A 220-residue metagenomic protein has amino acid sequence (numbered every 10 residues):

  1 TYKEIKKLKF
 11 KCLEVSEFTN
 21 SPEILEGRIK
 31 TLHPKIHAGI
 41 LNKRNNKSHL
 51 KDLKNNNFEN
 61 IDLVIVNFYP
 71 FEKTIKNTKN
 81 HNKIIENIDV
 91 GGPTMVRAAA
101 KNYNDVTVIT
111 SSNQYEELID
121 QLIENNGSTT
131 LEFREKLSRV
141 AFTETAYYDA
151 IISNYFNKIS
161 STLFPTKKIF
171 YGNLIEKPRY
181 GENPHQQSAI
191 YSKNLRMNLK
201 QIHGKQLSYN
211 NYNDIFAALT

Functional and structural regions predicted by a protein language model:
T1, C12-E17, N42, I65-V66 (+4 more regions): General beta-strand structural signal in soluble alpha/beta enzymes
T1-K3, S16-N20, Y69, K101-N104 (+2 more regions): Short, ordered loop/turn segments at secondary-structure junctions
Y2-F71: Glycine-rich nucleotide/cofactor/substrate-binding loop typically near the N-terminus or early in the first domain
K6-K9, I24-G27, D52, T74-K79 (+5 more regions): Short acidic, glycine/serine/threonine-rich loops at helix termini
L8-K11, P34-H37, F58-L63, N82-I85 (+7 more regions): Short coil/turn connectors at secondary-structure junctions
N45, N55-T107, N198-L199: Divalent-metal (Mg2+/Mn2+/Ca2+)-assisted nucleotide/phosphate chemistry catalytic cores
E117-Q121, T129-T220: Active-site loops and adjacent core secondary-structure elements that bind or stabilize anionic groups
